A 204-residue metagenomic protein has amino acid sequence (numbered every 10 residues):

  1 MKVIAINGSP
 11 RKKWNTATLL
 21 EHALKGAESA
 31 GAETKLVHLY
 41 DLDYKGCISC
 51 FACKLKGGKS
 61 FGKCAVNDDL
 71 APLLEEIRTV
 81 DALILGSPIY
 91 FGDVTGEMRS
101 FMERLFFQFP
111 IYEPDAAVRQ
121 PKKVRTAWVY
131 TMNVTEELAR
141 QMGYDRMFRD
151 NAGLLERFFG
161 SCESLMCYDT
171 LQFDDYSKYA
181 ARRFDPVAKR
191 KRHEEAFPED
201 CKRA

Functional and structural regions predicted by a protein language model:
M1-P110, P114, R183-A204: N-terminal beta1-alpha1-beta2 submodule of the flavodoxin-like/Rossmannoid cofactor-binding fold
G8, L39, V129-T131, C167: Cofactor-binding loop segments of dinucleotide-utilizing enzymes, especially the Rossmann-like FAD- and NAD(P)+-binding
N15-A27, G143-R157, Y179: Short, solvent-exposed amphipathic alpha-helices that sit in or adjacent to ligand/effector-binding or catalytic
C47-C50, A139-Q141, D174-Y179: Short aromatic-enriched loop/helix-cap "lid" or pocket-rim segments at secondary-structure transitions that line
A71-E75, V129, D174-K178: Membrane-targeting and insertion segments and their boundary/processing signals
Y90-G92, V134-T135, L171: Short, catalytically relevant binding-site loops at active-site mouths
G96-E97, F109-S164: Short, glycine-/small-residue-rich phosphate/pyrophosphate-handling segment
R149-A204: Glycine-rich phosphate/pyrophosphate-binding loop and the adjoining helix
